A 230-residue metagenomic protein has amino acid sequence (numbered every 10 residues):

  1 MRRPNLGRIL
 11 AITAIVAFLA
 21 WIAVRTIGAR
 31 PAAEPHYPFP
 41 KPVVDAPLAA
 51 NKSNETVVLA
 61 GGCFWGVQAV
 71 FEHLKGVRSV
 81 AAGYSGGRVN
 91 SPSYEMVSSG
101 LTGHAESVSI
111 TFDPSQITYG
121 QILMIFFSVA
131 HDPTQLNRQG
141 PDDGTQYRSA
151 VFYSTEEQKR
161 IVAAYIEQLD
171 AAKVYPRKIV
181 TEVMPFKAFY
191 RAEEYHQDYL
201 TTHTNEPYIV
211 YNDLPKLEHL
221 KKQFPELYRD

Functional and structural regions predicted by a protein language model:
R2-D230: Flexible coil/turn and secondary-structure edge motifs
